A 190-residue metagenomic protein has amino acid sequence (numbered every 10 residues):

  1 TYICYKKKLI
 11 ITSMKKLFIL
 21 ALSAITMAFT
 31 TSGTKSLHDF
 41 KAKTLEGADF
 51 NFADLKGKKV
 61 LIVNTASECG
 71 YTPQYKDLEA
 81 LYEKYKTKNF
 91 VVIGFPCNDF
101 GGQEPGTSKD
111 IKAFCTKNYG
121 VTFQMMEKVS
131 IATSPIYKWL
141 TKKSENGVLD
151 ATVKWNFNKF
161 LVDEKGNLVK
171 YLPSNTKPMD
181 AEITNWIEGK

Functional and structural regions predicted by a protein language model:
K6-L17: Positively charged n-region of N-terminal signal peptides that target proteins for export
L17-T26: Sec-dependent N-terminal signal peptides
T30-A53: N-terminal "domain-start" segment that seeds a small globular fold
K56-L61: Local sequence-structure signature of Cys/Sec-based thiol-disulfide redox active-site neighborhoods
N64-E68: Amphipathic alpha-helical repeat scaffolds
Y71-S134: Structural microenvironment flanking redox-active thiols in thiol-disulfide oxidoreductases
Y137-K138, K143-K190: Thiol-/selenol-based redox modules, centered on thioredoxin-like and closely related oxidoreductase domains
